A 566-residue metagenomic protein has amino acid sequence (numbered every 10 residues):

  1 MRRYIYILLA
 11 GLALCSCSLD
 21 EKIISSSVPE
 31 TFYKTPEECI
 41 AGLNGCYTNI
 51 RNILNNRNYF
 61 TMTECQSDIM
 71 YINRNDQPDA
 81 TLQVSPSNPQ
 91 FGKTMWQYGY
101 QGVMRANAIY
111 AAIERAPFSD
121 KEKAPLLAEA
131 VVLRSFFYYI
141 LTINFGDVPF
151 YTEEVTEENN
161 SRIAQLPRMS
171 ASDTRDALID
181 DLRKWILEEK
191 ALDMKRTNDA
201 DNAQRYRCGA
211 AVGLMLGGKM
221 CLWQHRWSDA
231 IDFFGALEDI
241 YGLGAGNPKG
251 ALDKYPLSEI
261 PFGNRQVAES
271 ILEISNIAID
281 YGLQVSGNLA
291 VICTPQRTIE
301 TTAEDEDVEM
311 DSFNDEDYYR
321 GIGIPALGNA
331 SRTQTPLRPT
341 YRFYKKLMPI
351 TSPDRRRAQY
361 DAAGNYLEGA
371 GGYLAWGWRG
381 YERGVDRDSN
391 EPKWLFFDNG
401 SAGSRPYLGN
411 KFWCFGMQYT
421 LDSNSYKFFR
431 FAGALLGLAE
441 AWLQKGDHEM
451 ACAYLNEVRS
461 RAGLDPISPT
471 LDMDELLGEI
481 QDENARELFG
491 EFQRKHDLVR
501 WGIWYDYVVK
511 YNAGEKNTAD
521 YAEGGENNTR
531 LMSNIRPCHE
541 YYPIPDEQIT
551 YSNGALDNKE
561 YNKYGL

Functional and structural regions predicted by a protein language model:
C17-L19, Y59, Y71, G99-G102 (+6 more regions): Long, intrinsically disordered, low-complexity segments
S18-R74, R183-A191, R207-V385: An aromatic- and glycine-enriched ligand-binding surface/loop that stacks and positions planar moieties
T35-N44, T48-N49, N75-F145, R168-D176 (+2 more regions): Conserved, well-structured interaction surfaces
A358-V458: C-terminal substrate/ligand-recognition segments
